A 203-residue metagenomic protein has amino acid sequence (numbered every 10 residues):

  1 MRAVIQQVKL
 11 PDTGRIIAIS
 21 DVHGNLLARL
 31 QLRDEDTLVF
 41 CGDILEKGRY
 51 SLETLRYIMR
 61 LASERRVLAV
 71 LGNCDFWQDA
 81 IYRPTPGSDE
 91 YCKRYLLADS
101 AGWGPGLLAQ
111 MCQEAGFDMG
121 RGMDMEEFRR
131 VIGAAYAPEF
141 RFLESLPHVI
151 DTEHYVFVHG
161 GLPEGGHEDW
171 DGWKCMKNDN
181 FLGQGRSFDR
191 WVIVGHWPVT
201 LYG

Functional and structural regions predicted by a protein language model:
M1-A18: Acidic, histidine-bearing metal-coordination/catalytic regions of metal-dependent phosphoesterases
R2-Q6, L27-R29, L55-R56, L143-S145 (+1 more regions): A generic local structural motif
K9-P11, L32, Q184-R186: Short, flexible hinge/linker loops that cap or flank conserved catalytic cores
G14, D34-T37, R65-R66, H148 (+2 more regions): Short coil/turn segments at beta-strand junctions that form active-site/ligand-binding loops
R15, I19, G24-S100: Core catalytic region of metal-dependent phosphoesterases/phosphodiesterases, especially metallo-beta-lactamase-like
A98, G102, E114-G203: Acidic, His/Gly-enriched loop-helix segments that form or flank divalent-metal centers in metallo-dependent hydrolases
